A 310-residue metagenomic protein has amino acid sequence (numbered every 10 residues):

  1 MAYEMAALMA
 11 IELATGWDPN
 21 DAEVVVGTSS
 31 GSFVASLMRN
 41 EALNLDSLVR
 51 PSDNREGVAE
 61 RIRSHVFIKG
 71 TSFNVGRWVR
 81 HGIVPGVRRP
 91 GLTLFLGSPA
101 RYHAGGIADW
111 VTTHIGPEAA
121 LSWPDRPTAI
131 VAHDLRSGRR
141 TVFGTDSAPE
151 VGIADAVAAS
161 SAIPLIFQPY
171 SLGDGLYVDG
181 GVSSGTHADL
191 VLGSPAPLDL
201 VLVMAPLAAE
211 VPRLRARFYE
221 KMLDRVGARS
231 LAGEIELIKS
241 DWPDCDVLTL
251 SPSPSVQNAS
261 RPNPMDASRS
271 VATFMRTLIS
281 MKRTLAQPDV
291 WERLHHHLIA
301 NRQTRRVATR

Functional and structural regions predicted by a protein language model:
M1-L96, E150-A158, A286: Patatin-like phospholipase
V24, L176, L200-L202: Structural motif
V49-D53, D289-R306: Charge-dense, low-complexity polyampholytic segments
F73-P197, C245-L250, P262-L294: Active-site-adjacent alpha/beta core region of enzyme catalytic domains
T186-L192, S230-K239: A short, acidic, amphipathic alpha-helical segment used as a generic capping/interface helix at domain edges
L200-R215: A short, conserved beta-to-alpha structural element at the edge of catalytic cores that scaffolds binding
R213-L237: Acidic, Ser/Thr-rich peripheral helices and adjacent loops at domain boundaries
L237-N258: C-terminal regions of proteins
